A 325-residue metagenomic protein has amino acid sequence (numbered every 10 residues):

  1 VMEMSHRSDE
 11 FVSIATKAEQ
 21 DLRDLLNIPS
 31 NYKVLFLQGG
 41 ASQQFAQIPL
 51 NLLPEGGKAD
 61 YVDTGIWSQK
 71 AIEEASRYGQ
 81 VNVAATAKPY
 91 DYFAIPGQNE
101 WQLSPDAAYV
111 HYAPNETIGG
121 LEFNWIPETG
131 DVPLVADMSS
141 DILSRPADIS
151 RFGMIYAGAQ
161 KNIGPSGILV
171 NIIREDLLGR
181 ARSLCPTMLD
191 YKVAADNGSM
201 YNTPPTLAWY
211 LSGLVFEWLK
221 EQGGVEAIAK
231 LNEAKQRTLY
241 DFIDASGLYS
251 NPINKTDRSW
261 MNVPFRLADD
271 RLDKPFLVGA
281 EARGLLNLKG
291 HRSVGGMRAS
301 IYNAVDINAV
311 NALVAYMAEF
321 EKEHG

Functional and structural regions predicted by a protein language model:
V1-Q44, N51, G65-I66, E74: Conserved N-terminal alpha-helix of the aminotransferase class I/II PLP-enzyme fold
L53-Q69: Conserved PLP-anchoring active-site segment centered on the Schiff-base-forming lysine
A75, T86-I142: Active-site phosphate-binding strand-loop segment of PLP-dependent enzymes
V135, I149-Q160, L169: Conserved active-site segment immediately N-terminal to the catalytic lysine that forms the internal aldimine
A159-Y240, E323-G325: Active-site C-terminal subdomain of aminotransferase-like
Y249-A280: Conserved PLP-binding catalytic core of the aspartate aminotransferase-like
A282, H291, G295-G325: PLP-dependent enzyme catalytic core of the Aspartate aminotransferase-like
